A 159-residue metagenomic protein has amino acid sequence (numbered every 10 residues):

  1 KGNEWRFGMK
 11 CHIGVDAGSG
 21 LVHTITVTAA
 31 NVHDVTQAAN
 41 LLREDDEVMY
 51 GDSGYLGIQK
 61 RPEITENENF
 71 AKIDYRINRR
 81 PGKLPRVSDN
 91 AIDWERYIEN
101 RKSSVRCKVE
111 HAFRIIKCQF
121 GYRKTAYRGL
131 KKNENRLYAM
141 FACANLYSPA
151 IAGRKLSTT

Functional and structural regions predicted by a protein language model:
K1-N69, N78, Y138-A144: Polybasic low-complexity intrinsically disordered regions
G18, G121, Y147: Residue-level marker of positions within ordered structural domains that often coincide with functionally constrained
E47-V48, S53-K131, N135: Helix-centered, glycine/charged polyanion-binding patches within enzymatic domains that contact phosphate-containing
I116-C118, N145-S148: C-terminal accessory segment of soluble enzyme catalytic cores
G153-T159: A short, flexible helix-boundary coil/loop motif
